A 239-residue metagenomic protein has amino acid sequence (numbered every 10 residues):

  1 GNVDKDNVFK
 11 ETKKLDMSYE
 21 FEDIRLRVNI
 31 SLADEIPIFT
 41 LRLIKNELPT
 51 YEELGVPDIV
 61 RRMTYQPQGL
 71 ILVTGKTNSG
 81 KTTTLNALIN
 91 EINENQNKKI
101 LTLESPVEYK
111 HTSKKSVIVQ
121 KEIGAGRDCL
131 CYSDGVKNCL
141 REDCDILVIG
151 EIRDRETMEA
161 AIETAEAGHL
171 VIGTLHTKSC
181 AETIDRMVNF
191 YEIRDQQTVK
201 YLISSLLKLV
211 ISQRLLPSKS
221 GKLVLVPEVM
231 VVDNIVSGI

Functional and structural regions predicted by a protein language model:
G1-I239: Short, flexible helix-loop junctions that flank or precede catalytic/ligand sites
